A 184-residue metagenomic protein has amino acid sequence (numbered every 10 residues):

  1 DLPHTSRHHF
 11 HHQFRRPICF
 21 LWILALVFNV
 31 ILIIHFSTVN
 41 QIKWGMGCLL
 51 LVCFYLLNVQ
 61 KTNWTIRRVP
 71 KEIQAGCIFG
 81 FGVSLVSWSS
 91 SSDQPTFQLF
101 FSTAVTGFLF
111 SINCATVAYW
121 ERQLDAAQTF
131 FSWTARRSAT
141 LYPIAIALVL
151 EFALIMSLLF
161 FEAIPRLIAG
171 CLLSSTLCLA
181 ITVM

Functional and structural regions predicted by a protein language model:
D1, L50-T62, T106-R122, S175-M184: Transmembrane alpha-helical segments that form the membrane-embedded catalytic/substrate-channel core of multi-pass
D1-W22, G107-V149: Solvent-exposed interhelical
L2-Q13, V30-N40, K61-T65, Q123-R136 (+1 more regions): Short juxtamembrane and helix-loop transition motifs at transmembrane-helix boundaries in membrane proteins
Q13-W88: Intramembrane alpha-helical segments
V30-W44, V83-A104, I155-L167: Helix-coil boundary and interhelical linker segments in multi-pass alpha-helical membrane proteins
I42-V52, Q98-S111, R166-L177: Hydrophobic core segments of alpha-helical transmembrane domains in multi-pass membrane proteins
E72-T116, R122: Functional transmembrane core segments of multi-pass inner-membrane proteins
F130-V183: Glycine/small-residue-rich hydrophobic helix-like segments
